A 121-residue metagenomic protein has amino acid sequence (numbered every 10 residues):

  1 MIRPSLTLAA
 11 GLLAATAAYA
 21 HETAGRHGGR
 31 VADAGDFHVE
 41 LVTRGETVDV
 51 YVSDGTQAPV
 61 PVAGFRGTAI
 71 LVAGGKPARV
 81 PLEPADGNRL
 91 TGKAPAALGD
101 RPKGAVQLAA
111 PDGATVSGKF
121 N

Functional and structural regions predicted by a protein language model:
M1-A9: Bacterial N-terminal signal peptides that target proteins for export
G11, A15, Y19-N121: Intrinsically disordered, low-complexity terminal tails/loops enriched in metal-binding residues
